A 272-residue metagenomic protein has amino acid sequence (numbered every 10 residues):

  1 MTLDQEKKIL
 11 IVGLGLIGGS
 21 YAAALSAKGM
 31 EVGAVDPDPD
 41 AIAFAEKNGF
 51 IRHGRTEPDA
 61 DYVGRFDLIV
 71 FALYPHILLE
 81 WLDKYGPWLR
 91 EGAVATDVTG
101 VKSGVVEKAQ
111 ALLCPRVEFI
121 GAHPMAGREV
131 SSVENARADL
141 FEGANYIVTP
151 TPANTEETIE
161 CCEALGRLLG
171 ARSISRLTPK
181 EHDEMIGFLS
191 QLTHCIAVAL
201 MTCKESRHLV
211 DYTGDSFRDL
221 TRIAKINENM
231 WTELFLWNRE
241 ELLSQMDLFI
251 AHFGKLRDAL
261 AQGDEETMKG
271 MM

Functional and structural regions predicted by a protein language model:
M1-V63: NAD(P)+-binding Rossmann beta1-loop-alpha1 motif at the extreme N-terminus of oxidoreductases
Q5-K8, G92, G143: Phosphate-coordination loops involved in phosphoryl transfer and adenosine-cofactor binding
D40-A41, I77, K102-V105: Conserved short alpha-helix immediately C-terminal to the canonical SAM/SAH-binding motif I of Rossmann-like
D59-L89, A93-T96: Rossmann-like NAD(P)-binding element
D83-E134: Rossmann-like NAD(P)(H) cofactor-binding subdomain of soluble oxidoreductases
A138-I223: Internal alpha-helical scaffold of NAD(P)-dependent oxidoreductase catalytic cores
H208-M272: Interdomain hinge/lid region at the active-site interface of Rossmann-like NAD(P)-dependent oxidoreductases
